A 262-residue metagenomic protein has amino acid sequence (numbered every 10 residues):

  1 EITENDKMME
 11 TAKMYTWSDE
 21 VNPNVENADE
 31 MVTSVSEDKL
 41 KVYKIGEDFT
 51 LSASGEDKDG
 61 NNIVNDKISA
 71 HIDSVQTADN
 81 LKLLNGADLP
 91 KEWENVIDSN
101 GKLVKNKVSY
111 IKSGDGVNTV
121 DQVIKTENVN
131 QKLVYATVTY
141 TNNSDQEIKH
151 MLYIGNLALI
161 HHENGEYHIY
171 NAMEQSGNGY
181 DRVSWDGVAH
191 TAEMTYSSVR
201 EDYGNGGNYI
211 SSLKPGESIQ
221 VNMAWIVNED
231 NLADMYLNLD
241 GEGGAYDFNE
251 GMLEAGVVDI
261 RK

Functional and structural regions predicted by a protein language model:
E1-K262: Conserved functional micro-motifs across diverse proteins
